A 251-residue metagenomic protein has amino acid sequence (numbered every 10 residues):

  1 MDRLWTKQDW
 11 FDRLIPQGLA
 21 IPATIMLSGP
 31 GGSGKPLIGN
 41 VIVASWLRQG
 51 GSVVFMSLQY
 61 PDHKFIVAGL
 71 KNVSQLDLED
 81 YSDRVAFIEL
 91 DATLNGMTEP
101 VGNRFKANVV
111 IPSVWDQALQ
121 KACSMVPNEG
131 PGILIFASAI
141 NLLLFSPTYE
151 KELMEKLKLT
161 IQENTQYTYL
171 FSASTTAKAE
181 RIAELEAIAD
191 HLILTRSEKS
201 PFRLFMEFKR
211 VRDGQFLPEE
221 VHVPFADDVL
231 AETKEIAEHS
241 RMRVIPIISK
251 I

Functional and structural regions predicted by a protein language model:
M1-W10: N-terminal pre-Walker A segment at the start of P-loop NTPase domains
L14-L90: Walker A/P-loop NTP-binding active-site region of P-loop NTPases, recognizing the glycine-rich GxxxxGKT/S
P22, G50, T165, A189-D190: Short, well-ordered alpha-helix to beta-strand connector turns
S52, D83-V85, E129-L134, E163-S172: Loop/turn-to-beta-strand initiation segments
Q59-H63, A92-G96, I140-L142, T175-A179 (+2 more regions): Conserved nucleotide-binding/hydrolysis micro-motifs of P-loop NTPases
T93-E155, L159: Phosphate-binding/switch loop-helix module in NTP-utilizing enzymes
Y167-H239: Phosphate-binding/switch region of NTP-binding enzymes
S240-I251: Short acidic DE-rich linear segments
